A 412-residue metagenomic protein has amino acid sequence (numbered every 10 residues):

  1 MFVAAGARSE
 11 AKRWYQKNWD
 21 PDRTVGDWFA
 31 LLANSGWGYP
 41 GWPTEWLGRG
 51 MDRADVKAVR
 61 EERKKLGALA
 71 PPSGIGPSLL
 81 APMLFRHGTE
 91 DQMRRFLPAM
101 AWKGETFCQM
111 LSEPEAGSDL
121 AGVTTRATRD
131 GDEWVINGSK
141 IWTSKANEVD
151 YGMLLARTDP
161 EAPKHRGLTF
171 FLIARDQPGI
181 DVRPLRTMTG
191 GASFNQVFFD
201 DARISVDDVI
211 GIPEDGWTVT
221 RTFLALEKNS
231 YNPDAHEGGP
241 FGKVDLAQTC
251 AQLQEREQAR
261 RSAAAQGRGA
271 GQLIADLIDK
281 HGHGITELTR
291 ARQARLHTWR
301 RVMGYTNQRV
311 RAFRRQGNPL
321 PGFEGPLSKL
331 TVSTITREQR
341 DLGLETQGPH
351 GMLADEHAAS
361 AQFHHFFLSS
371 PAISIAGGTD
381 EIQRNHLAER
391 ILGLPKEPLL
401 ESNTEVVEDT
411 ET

Functional and structural regions predicted by a protein language model:
M1-S78, F85, Q92-W102, R260-R261 (+5 more regions): Amphipathic, small/basic residue-rich leader segments at the start of a protein or domain
A54, A58-V59, V219-T222, L226-G238 (+2 more regions): Glycine-rich phosphate/cofactor-binding loops in nucleotide/flavin-utilizing enzymes
K103-L111, L155: A short, Trp-centered hydrophobic/proline-enriched beta-strand micro-motif
T125-T128: A structural signal for short hydrophobic beta-strand segments in well-ordered beta-sheet cores
N137-L185, N195: A short core secondary-structure module
I141-A146, M188-T189, A372-G377: Glycine-rich phosphate/pyrophosphate-binding beta-alpha loops
R183-R301, I373: Glycine-rich beta->alpha junctions and the first turn(s) of the following alpha-helix
D279, H283, E287-R290, R301-H357: C-terminal helix-coil-helix/basic helical segment that borders enzyme active sites and/or dimer interfaces and provides
